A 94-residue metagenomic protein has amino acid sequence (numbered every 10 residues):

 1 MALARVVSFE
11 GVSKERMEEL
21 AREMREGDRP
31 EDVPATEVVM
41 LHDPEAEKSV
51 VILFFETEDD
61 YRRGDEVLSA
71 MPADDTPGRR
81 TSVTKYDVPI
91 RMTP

Functional and structural regions predicted by a protein language model:
M1-V50, E56-A70, T76-P94: Short S/T/G/P-rich N-terminal loop/turn motif that feeds into the first structured element of a domain
